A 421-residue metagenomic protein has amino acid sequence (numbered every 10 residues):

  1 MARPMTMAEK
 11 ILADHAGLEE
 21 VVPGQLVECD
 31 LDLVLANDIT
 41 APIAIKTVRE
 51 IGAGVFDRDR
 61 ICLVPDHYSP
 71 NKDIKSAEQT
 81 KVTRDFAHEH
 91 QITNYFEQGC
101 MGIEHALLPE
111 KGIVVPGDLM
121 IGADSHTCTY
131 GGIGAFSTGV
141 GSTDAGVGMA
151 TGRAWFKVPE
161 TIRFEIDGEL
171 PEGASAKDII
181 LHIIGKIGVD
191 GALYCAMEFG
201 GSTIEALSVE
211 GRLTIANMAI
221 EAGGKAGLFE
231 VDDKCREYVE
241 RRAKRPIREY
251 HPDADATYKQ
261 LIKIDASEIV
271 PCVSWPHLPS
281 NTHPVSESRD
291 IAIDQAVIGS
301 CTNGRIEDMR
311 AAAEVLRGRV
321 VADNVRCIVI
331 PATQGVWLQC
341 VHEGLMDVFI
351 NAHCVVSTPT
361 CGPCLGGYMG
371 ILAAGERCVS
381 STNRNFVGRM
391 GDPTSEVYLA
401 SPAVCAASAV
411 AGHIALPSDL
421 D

Functional and structural regions predicted by a protein language model:
M1-D421: Fe-S-dependent hydro-lyases/dehydratases of central metabolism
